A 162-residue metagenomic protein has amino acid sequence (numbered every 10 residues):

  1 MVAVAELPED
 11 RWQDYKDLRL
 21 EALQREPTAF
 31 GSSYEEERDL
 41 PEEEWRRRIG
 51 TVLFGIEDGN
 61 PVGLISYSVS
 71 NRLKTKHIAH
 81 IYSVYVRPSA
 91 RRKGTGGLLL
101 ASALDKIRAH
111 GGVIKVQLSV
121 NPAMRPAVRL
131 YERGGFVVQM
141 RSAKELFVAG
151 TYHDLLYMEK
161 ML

Functional and structural regions predicted by a protein language model:
M1-V4: Extreme N-terminal starter segment of soluble prokaryotic enzymes
E9-W12, K16-S89, L100-S102, K106-H110 (+1 more regions): Acetyl-CoA-dependent GNAT
N60-G63, P126, Y152: Glycine-rich acetyl-CoA-binding "A-motif" of GNAT/NAT acetyltransferases
I81-V84, V116-V120: Conserved hydrophobic beta-strand within the GNAT/NAT acetyltransferase core sheet that lines the active-site cleft
G94: Conserved G/P- and acidic residue-centered "switch" motifs that form tight phosphate/ATP-binding loops in soluble
I107-S119: Conserved GNAT acetyl-CoA-binding A-motif
Q117-V120, E132, V137-H153: Conserved catalytic-core motifs of GNAT/GCN5-like acyltransferases
Y152-L162: Terminal substrate-recognition subdomain of acyl/acetyltransferases
